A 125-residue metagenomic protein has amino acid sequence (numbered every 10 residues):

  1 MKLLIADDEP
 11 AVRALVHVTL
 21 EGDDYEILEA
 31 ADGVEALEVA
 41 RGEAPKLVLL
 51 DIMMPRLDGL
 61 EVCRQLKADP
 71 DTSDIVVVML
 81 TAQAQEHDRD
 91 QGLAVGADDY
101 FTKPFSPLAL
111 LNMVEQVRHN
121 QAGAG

Functional and structural regions predicted by a protein language model:
A14-G22: Charged docking surfaces used in two-component/phosphorelay signaling
D24-A31, V39: Short hydrophobic/Thr-rich beta-strand motif most characteristic of the beta2 strand and flanking loop of CheY-like
E43-L49: Active-site beta3 strand of CheY-like receiver
M54: Receiver (REC) domain active-site loop signature in two-component systems and cognate sites in sensor histidine kinases
F105-V114: C-terminal output helix
